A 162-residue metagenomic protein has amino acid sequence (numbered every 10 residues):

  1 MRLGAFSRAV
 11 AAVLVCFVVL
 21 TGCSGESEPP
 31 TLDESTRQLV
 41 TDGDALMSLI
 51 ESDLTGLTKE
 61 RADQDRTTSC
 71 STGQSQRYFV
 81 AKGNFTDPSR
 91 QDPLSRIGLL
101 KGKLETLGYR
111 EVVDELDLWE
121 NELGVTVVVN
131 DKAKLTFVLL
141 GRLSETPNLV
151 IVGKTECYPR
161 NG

Functional and structural regions predicted by a protein language model:
R2-R77, D87-P88, L94: N-terminal leader/targeting segments
A9-A11, P147, P159: Residues in flexible loops and secondary-structure boundaries
D65-K82, L123-L135: Secretory pathway targeting signatures of secreted, lumenal, and periplasmic proteins
P88-K154: Extracytosolic low-complexity repeat regions of secreted or lipid-anchored proteins
V152-G162: Short, low-complexity, Pro/Ser/Thr/Gly-rich segments in the mature regions of secreted, periplasmic
